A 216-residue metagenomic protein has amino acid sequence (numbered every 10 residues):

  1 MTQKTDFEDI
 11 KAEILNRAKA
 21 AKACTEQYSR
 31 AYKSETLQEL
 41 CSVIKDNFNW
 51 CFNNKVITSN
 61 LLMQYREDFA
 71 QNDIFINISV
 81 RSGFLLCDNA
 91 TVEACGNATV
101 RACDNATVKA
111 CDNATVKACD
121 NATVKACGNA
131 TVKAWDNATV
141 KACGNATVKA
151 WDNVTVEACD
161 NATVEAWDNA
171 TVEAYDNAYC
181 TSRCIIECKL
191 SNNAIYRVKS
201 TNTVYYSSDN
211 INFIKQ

Functional and structural regions predicted by a protein language model:
M1-C119, T123-Q216: Short, glycine-biased loop/turn motifs at secondary-structure junctions and in low-complexity Ser/Thr/Pro-rich termini
